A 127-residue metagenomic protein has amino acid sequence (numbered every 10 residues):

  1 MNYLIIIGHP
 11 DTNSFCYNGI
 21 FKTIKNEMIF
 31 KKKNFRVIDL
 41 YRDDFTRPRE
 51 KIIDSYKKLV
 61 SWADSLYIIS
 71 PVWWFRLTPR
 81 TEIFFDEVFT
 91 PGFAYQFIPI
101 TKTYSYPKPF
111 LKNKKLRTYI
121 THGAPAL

Functional and structural regions predicted by a protein language model:
M1-F97: N-terminal beta1-alpha1-beta2 submodule of the flavodoxin-like/Rossmannoid cofactor-binding fold
F97-L127: Short, glycine-/small-residue-rich phosphate/pyrophosphate-handling segment
